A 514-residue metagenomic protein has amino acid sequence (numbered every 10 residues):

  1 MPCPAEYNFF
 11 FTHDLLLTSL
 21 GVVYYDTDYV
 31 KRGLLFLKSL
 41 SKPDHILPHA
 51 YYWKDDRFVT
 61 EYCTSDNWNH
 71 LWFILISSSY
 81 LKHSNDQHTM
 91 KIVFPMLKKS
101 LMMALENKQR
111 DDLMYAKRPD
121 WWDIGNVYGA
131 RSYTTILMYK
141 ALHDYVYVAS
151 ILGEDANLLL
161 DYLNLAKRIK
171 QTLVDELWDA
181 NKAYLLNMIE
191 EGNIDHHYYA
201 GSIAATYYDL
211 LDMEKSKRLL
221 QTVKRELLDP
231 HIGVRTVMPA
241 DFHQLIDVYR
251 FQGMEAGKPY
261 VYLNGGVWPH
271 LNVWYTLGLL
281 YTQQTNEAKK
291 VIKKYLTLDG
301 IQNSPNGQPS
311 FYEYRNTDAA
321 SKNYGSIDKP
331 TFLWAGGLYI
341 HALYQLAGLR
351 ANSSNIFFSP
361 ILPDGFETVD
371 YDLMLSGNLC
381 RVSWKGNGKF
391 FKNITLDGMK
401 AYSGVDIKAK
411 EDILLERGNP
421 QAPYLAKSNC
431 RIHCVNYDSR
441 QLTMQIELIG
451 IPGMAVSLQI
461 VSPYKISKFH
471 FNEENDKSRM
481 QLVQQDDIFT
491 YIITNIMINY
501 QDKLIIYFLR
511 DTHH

Functional and structural regions predicted by a protein language model:
M1-F9, Q87-T89, L101, A149-I151 (+5 more regions): Acidic/polar, glycine-enriched structural segments that form the non-catalytic walls/loops of the carbohydrate-binding
M1-F9, R32-S65, M102-A130, R168-V267 (+2 more regions): Extended glycan-interaction surfaces of carbohydrate-active proteins
N8-D111, R131-Y139, G265-T276, A288 (+3 more regions): Aromatic-rich carbohydrate-recognition surfaces in CAZymes
V22-L34, Y80-K98, V146-K167, D209-K224 (+2 more regions): Structural helix-adjacent loops and short alpha-helical linkers that scaffold large soluble proteins
Y128, S132-L152, L159-A183: Internal metal/ion-chelating core segments
V261, W274-D476, N499-Y500, H513: Non-catalytic C-terminal accessory modules of carbohydrate-active enzymes
Q485-I492: Aromatic sugar-binding surface patches on proteins that engage polysaccharides or sugar-phosphate polymers
